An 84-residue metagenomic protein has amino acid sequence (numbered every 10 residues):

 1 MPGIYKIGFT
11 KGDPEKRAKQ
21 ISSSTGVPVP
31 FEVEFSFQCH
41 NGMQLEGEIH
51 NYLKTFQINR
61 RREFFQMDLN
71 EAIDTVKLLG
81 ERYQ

Functional and structural regions predicted by a protein language model:
M1-Q84: Non-catalytic accessory segments flanking enzymatic or RNA/DNA-binding domains
